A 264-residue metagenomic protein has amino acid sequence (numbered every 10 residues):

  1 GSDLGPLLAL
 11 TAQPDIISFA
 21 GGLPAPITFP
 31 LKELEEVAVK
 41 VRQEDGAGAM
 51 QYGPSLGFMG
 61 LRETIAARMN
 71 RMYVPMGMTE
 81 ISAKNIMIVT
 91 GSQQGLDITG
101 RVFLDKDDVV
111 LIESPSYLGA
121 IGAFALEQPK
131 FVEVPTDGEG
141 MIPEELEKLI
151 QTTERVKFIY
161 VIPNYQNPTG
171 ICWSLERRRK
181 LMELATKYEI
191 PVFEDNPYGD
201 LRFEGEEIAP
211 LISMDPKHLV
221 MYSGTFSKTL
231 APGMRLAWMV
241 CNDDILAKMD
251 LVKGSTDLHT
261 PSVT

Functional and structural regions predicted by a protein language model:
G1-G60, T64-A67: N-terminal "arm"/small-domain region of PLP-dependent enzymes with the aminotransferase-like
G1-L4, Q151, T260-T264: Short, intrinsically disordered, charge-balanced linker/junction segments flanking boundaries in proteins
G22-P26, Q93, Y117, N164-Q166 (+4 more regions): Short, solvent-exposed loop/turn segments at secondary-structure junctions
K32, L56-M59, E63, L118 (+2 more regions): Alpha-helix N-cap/helix-start motif at coil-to-helix transitions, marked by capping-box chemistry
Q43, G48-E189, F193, G199-H218: Conserved core of the PLP fold type I
S213-T264: Conserved core segment of the aminotransferase class I/II
